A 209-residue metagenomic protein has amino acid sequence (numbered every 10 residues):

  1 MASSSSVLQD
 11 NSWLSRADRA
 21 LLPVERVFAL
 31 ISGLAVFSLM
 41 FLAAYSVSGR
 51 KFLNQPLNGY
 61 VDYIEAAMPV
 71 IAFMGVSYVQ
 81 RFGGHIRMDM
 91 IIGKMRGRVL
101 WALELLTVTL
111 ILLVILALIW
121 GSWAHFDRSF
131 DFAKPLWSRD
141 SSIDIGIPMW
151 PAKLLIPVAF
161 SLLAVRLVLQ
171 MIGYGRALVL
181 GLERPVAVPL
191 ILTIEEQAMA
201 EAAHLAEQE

Functional and structural regions predicted by a protein language model:
M1-E209: Alpha-helical transmembrane segments and membrane-interface helix-loop junctions in multi-pass membrane proteins
